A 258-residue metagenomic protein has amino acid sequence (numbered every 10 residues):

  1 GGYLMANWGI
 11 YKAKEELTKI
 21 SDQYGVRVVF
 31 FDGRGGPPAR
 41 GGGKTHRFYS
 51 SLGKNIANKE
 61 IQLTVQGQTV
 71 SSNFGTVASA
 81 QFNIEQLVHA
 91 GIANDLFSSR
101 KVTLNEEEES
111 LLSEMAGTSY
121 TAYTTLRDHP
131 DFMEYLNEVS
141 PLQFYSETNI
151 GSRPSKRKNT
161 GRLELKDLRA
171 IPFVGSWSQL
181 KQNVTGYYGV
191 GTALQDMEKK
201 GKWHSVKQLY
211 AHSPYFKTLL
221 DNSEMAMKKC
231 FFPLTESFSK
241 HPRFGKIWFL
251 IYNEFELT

Functional and structural regions predicted by a protein language model:
G1-G9, D22, V28-K54: Aromatic- and carboxylate-enriched substrate-binding clefts and catalytic-loop regions of carbohydrate-active enzymes
L4-A13, V26, R34, T45 (+1 more regions): Acidic, glycine-enriched catalytic cores built around paired aspartates
L17: Aromatic/hydrophobic pocket-lining residues that form π-stacking "cages" and hydrophobic walls in ligand
F48-T69: Acidic, His- and aromatic-enriched active-site or binding-groove loops in soluble protein domains that engage sugars
